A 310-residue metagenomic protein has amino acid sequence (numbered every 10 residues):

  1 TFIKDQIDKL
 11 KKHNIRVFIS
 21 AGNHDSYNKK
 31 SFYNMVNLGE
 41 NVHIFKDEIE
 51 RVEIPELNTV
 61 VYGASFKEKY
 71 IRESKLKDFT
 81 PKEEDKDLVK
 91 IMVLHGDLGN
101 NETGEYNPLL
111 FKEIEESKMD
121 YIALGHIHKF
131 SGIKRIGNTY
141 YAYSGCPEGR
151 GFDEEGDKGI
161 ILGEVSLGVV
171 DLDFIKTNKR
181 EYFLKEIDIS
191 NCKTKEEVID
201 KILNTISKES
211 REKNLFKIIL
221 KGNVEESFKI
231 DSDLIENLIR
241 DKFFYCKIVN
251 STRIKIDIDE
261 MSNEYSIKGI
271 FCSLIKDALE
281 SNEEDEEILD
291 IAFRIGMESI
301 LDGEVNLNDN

Functional and structural regions predicted by a protein language model:
T1-G151, E155-G159, E164: His/Asp/Glu-rich metal-coordinating catalytic cores of metallo-dependent phosphodiesterases/hydrolases acting on
L167-N310: Accessory, non-catalytic peripheral segments of nucleic-acid enzymes
